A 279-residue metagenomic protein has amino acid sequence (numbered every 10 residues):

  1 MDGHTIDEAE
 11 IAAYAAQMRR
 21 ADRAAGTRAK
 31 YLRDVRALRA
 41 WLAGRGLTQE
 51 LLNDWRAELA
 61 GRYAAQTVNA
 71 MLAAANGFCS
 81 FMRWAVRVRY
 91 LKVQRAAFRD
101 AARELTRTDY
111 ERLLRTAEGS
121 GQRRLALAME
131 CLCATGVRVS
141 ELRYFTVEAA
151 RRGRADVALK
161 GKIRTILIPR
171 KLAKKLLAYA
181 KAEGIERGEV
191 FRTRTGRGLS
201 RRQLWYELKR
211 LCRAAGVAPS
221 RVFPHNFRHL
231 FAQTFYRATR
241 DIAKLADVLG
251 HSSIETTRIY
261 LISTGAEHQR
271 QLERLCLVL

Functional and structural regions predicted by a protein language model:
D2-T5, A178, I262-L279: DNA/chromatin major-groove-contacting recognition/catalytic segments
A12-A101, T116: N-terminal core-binding DNA-recognition domain of tyrosine recombinases/integrases
A96-L113, G161-K171, G184-R187: DNA breakage-rejoining catalytic core of tyrosine-based enzymes
E104, K160, L249, I254-R274: Catalytic-site neighborhood detector that most strongly recognizes the C-terminal catalytic loop/helix of tyrosine
R107-V139: Basic, Lys/Arg- and aromatic-enriched nucleic-acid-binding interface segment
E130, A134, R228-S252: C-terminal catalytic core of tyrosine-transesterase DNA break-rejoin enzymes
T135, S140, Y144-A178: Conserved tyrosine-mediated DNA breakage-rejoining catalytic core shared by Y-recombinases
P169-P219: Active-site/catalytic core of tyrosine-dependent DNA strand-transfer enzymes
